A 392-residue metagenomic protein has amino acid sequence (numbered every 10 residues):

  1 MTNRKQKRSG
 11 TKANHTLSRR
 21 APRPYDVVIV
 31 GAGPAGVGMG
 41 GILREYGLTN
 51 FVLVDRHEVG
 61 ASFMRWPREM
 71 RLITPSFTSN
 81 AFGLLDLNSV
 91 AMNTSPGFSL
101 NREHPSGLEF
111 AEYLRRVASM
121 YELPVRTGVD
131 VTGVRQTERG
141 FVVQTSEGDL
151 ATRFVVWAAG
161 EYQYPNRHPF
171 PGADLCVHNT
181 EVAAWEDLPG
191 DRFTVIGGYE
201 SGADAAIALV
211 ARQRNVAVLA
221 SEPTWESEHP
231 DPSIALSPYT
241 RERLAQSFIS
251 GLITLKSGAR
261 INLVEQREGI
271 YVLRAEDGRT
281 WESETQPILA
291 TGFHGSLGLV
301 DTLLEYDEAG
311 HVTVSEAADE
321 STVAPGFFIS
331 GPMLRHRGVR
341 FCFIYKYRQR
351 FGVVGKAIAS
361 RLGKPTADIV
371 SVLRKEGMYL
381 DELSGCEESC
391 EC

Functional and structural regions predicted by a protein language model:
R4, R56-A111, L219-A235: Glycine-rich active-site loop/strand segments that organize a redox cofactor
R4-T11, S106-E109, W157-R212, E308-T322 (+1 more regions): Glycine-rich dinucleotide-binding loop and its adjacent helix/turn
P22-P24, V30-F51, E181-S227, L297-L299 (+1 more regions): Rossmann-like dinucleotide/flavin-binding elements
V28-V30, D149-Y162, I196, E282-H294: Short hydrophobic core segments
G107-V125, Y162-Q163, R241-L255: Helical element adjacent to the flavin cofactor pocket in flavoenzyme catalytic cores
T127-G140, S257-G269: A conserved short coil-to-beta-strand element within the FAD-binding core of flavoproteins
A211-Y306, G363-K375: A Rossmann-like FAD-binding core segment of flavoenzymes
V264-A318, A324-G331, R337-F343, S384-C392: C-terminal catalytic lobe of FAD-dependent flavoproteins
